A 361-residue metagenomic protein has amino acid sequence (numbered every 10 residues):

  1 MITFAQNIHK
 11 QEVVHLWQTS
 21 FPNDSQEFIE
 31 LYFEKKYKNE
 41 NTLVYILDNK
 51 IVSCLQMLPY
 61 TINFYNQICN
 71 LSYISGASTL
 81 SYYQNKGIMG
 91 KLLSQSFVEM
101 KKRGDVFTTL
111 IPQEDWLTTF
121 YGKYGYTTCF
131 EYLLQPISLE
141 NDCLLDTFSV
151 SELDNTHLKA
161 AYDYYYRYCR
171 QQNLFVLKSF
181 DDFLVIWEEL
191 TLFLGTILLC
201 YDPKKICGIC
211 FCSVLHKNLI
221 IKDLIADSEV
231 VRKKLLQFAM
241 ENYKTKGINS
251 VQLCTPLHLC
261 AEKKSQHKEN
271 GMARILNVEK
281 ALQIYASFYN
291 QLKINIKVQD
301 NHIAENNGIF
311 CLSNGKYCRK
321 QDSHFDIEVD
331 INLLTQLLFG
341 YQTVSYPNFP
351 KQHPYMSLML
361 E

Functional and structural regions predicted by a protein language model:
M1-P59, N66-Y73, L139-F180, L215-L219: Short amphipathic alpha-helix that is part of the acyltransferase structural core
E40-V44, C54, G76, L194-L199 (+2 more regions): Short hydrophobic/aromatic beta-strand element in the GNAT-like acyltransferase core that lines or flanks the acyl-donor
C69-S81, K217-S228: Conserved acetyl-CoA binding element of GNAT-fold acetyltransferases
G76-T79, N85-V98, E229-E241: Conserved acetyl-CoA-binding loop-helix of GNAT-fold acetyltransferases
L93, M100-Q113, K244-L257: Conserved GNAT acetyl-CoA-binding A-motif
Y124-L144, I225-E229, K233, Q237-E361: Active-site/acyl-donor-binding loops of N-acyltransferases
T128-L224, E229-K233, F238, K244 (+1 more regions): Amide-forming acyltransferase catalytic core, primarily the GNAT-like/NAT-type and related acyltransferase folds
